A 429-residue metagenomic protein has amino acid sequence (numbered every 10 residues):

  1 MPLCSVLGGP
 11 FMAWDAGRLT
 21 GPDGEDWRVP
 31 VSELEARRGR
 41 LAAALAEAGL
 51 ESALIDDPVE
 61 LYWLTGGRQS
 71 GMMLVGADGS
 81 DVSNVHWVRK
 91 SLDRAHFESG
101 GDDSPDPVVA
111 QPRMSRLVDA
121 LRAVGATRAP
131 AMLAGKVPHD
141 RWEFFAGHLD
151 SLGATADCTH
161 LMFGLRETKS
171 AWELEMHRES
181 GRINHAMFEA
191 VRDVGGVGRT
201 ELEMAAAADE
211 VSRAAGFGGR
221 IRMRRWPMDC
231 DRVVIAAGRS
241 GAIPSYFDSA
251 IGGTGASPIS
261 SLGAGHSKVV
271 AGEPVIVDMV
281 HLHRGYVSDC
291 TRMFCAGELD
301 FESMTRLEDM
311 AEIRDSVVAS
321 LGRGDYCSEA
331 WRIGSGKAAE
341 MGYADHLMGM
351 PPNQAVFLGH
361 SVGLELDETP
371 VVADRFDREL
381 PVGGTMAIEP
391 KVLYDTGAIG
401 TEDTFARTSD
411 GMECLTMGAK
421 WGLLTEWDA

Functional and structural regions predicted by a protein language model:
P2-A429: Active-site neighborhoods and metal-handling regions in enzymes and metal-associated proteins
